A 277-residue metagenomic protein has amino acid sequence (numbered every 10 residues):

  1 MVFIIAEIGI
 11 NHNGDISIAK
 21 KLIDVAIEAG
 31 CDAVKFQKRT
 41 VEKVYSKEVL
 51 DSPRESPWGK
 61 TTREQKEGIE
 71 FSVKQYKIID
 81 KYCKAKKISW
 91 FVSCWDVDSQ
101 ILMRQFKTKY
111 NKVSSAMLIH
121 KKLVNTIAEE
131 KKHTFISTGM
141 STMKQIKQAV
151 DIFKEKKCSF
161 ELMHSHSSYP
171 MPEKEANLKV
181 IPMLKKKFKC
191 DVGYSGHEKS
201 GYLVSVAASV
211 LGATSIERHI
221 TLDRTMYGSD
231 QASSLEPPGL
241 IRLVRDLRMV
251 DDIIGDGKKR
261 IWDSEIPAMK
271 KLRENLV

Functional and structural regions predicted by a protein language model:
M1-V277: Catalytic cores and adjacent flexible loops of soluble metabolic enzymes that perform enolate/carbanion chemistry on
